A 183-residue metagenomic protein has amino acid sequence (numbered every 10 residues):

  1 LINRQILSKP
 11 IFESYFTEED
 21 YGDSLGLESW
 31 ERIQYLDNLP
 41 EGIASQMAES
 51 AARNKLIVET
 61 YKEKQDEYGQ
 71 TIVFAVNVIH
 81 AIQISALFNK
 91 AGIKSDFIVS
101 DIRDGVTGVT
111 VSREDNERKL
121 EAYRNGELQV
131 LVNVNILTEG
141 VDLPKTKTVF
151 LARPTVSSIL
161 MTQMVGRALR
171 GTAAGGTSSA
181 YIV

Functional and structural regions predicted by a protein language model:
L1-G69: Interdomain helical connector at the RecA1-RecA2 junction of SF1/SF2 helicase-like NTPases
L1-R4, I82-S85, R167-A173: Intrinsically disordered, low-complexity boundary segments flanking structured domains
I11-Y15, L87, G140: Intrinsic disorder/low-structure terminal segments
G22, Q83, I159: Short acidic, gly/pro-rich beta-turn/loop elements at beta-sheet edges and active-site/ligand-binding grooves
S24, E28, T71, T107-T110 (+1 more regions): Compositionally biased, intrinsically disordered low-complexity regions
P40-N133: Conserved C-terminal RecA-like helicase domain
K94-V183: Conserved RecA-like P-loop NTPase helicase motor core
